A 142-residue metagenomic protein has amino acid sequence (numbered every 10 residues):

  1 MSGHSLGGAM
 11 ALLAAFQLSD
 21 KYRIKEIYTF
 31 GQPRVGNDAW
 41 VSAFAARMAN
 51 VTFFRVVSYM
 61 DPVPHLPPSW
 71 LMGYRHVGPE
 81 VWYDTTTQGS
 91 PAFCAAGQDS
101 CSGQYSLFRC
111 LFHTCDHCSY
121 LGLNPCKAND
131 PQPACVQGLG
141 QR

Functional and structural regions predicted by a protein language model:
M1-S2, F16-R142: Serine hydrolase/lipase
G3-G7, A11: Gly/Ala-rich beta-loop-alpha elbow adjacent to hydrolase catalytic centers
